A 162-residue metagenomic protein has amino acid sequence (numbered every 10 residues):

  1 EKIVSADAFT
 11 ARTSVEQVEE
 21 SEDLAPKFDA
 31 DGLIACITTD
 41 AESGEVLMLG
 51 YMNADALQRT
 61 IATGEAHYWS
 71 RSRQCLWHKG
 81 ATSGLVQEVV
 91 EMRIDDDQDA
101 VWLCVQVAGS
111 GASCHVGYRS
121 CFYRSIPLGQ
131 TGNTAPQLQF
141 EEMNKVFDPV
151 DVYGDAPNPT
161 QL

Functional and structural regions predicted by a protein language model:
S5-L33, A41-E42, L47, M52-L162: C-terminal binding/interaction regions
